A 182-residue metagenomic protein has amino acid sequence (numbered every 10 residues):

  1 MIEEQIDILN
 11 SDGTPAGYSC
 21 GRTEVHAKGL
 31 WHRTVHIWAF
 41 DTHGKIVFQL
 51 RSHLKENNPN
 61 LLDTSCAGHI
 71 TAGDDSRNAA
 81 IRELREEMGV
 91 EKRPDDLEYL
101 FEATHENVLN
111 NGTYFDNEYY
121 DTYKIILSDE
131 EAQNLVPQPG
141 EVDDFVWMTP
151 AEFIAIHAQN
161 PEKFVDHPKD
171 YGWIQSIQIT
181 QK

Functional and structural regions predicted by a protein language model:
M1, T23, N60, A72 (+3 more regions): Nudix hydrolase/Nudix homology domain
M1-H36, F40-H43: Acidic, metal-coordinating catalytic segment for phosphate/diphosphate chemistry, firing primarily on the Nudix
T34-H69: A glycine-rich, hydrophobic loop/mini-helix early in the fold
I37, C66, Y99, D121-Y123: A structural signal for short, well-ordered beta-strand segments
F48, S65-L100: The catalytic Nudix box helix
